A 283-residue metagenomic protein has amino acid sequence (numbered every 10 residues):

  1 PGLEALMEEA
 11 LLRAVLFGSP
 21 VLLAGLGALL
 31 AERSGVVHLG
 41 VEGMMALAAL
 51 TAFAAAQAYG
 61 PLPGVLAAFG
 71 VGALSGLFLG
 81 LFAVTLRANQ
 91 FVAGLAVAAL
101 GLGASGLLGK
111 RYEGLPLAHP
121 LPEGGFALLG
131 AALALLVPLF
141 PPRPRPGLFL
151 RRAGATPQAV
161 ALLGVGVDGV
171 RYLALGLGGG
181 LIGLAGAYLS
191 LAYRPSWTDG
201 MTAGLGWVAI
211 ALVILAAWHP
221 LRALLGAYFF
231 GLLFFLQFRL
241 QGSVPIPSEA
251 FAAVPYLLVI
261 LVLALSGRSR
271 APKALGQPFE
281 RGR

Functional and structural regions predicted by a protein language model:
P1-A24, V37, T51, Q57-P63: Membrane-interfacial amphipathic/re-entrant helices at transmembrane-helix boundaries
L11-A14, G18, G43-L47, L62-G70 (+5 more regions): Hydrophobic alpha-helical transmembrane segments
A24-G25, A49-F53, L102-G106, A127-L139 (+4 more regions): Hydrophobic core segments of alpha-helical transmembrane domains in multi-pass membrane transport and ion-translocation
G60-A104, L135-L136, F234: Alpha-helical transmembrane segments within multi-pass membrane transporters and channels
Q90, G94, G101-P144, W197 (+2 more regions): Transmembrane helix-bundle core of multi-pass membrane transporters and related energy-transducing complexes
E123-W197, P220-L225: Helix-loop-helix "hairpin" substructures at the membrane interface of multi-pass membrane proteins
L135-F140, R145, A155, A159-G169 (+1 more regions): Cytosolic-side transmembrane-helix boundaries in multi-pass membrane proteins
Y193-Y256: Transmembrane alpha-helical segments in multi-pass inner-membrane proteins
